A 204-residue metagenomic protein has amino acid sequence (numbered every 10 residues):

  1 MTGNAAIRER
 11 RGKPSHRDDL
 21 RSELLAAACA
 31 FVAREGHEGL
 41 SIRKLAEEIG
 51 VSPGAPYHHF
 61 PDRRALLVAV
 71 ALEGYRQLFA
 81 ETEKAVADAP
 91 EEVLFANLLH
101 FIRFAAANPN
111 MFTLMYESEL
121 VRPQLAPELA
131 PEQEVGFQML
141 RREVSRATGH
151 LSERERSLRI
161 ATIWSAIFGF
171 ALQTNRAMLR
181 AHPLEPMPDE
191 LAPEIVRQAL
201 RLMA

Functional and structural regions predicted by a protein language model:
M1-D19: N-terminal intrinsically disordered/low-complexity leader segments
L20-C29, L45, V70-L78, T82 (+1 more regions): Generic hydrophobic, amphipathic alpha-helix propensity
E23, A27, F31-A65, A69: Helix-turn-helix
V32, L67-G74, T82, M115 (+1 more regions): Alpha-helical DNA-contacting segments of helix-turn-helix folds
A69, E83-M111, Q133-V135, E153-R154 (+1 more regions): Hydrophobic alpha-helical connector segments
A106-P127, L172-R180: Amphipathic alpha-helical segments used for helix-helix packing
Q124-G149, S157-T162, P186-R201: Amphipathic alpha-helical packing segments from all-alpha helical-bundle domains
W164-H182, Q198-A204: Amphipathic C-terminal alpha-helical segment
